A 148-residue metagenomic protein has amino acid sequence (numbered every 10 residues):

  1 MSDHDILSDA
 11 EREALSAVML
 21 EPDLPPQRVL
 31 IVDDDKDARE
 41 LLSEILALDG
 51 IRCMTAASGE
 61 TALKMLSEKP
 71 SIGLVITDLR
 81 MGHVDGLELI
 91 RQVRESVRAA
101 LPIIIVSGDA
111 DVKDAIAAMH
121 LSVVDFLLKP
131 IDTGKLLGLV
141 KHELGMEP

Functional and structural regions predicted by a protein language model:
M1-R28, G134-P148: Non-catalytic signal-transmission and effector/linker regions of two-component phosphorelay proteins
D37, A57-T61, D85-E88: Acidic catalytic/metal-coordinating carboxylates
R39, M81-H83, S96, D111 (+1 more regions): The feature encodes the CheY-like receiver
E40-L48: Charged docking surfaces used in two-component/phosphorelay signaling
T55-L74: Acidic, metal-coordinating helix/loop segments flanking the phosphotransfer/catalytic sites of two-component signaling
K64, L87-A99, A117: Short amphipathic alpha-helix used as the core "switch/output" element in two-component signaling
E88, A110-D125: Alpha4 helix (beta4-alpha4-beta5 surface) of REC/receiver domains from two-component response regulators
